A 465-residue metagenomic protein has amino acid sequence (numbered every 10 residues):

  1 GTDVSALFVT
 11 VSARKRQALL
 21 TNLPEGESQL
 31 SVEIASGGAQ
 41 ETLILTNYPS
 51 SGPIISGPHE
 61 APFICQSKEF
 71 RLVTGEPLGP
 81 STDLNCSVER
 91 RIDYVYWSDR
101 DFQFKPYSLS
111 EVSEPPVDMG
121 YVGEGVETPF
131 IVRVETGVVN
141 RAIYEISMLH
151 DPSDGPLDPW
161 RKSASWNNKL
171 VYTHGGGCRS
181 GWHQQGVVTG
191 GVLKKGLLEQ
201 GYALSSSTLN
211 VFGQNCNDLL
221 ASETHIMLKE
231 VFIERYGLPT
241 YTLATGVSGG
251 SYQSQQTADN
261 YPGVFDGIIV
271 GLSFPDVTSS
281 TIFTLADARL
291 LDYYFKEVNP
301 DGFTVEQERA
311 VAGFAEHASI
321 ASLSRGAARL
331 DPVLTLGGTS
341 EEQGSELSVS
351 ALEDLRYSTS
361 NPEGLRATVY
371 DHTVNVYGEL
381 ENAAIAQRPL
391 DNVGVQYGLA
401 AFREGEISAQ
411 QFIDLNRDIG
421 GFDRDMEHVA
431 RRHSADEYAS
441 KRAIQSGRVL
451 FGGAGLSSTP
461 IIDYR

Functional and structural regions predicted by a protein language model:
G1-R465: C-terminal His-loop and adjacent cap/lid subdomain of alpha/beta-hydrolase
